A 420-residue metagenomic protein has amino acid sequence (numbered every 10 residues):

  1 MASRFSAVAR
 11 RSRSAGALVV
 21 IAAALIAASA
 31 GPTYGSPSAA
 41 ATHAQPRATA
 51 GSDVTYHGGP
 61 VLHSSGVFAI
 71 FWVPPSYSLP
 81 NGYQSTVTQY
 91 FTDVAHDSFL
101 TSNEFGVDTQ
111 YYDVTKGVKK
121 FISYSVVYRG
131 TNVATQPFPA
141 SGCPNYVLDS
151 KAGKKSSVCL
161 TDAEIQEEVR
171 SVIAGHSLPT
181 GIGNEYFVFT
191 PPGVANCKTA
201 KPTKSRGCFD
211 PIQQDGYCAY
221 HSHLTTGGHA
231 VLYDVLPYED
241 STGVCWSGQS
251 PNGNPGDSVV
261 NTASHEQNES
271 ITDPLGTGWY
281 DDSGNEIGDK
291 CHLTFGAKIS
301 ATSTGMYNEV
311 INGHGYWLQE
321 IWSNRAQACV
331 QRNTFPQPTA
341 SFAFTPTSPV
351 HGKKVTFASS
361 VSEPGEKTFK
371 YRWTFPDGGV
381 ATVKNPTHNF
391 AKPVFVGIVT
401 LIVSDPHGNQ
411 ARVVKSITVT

Functional and structural regions predicted by a protein language model:
R4-L18: Bacterial N-terminal signal peptides that target proteins for export
A17-A28: Bacterial N-terminal signal peptides
I26-H43: C-terminal region of N-terminal signal peptides and the immediate post-cleavage residues of exported proteins
S38-D149, C159: N-terminal carbohydrate-binding/catalytic regions of secreted carbohydrate-active enzymes
G66-F71, L100-T101, G106, D113 (+4 more regions): Structural recognition of the beta-strand scaffold that forms the well-ordered cores of secreted hydrolase catalytic
V118-H223: Active-site-proximal segments of metallohydrolase catalytic domains
D210-D257, D273-P338: Metalloprotease/metallohydrolase-associated module, dominated by Zn2+-dependent proteases
N324-T420: Extracellular/lumenal mature domains of secreted and surface-exposed proteins
